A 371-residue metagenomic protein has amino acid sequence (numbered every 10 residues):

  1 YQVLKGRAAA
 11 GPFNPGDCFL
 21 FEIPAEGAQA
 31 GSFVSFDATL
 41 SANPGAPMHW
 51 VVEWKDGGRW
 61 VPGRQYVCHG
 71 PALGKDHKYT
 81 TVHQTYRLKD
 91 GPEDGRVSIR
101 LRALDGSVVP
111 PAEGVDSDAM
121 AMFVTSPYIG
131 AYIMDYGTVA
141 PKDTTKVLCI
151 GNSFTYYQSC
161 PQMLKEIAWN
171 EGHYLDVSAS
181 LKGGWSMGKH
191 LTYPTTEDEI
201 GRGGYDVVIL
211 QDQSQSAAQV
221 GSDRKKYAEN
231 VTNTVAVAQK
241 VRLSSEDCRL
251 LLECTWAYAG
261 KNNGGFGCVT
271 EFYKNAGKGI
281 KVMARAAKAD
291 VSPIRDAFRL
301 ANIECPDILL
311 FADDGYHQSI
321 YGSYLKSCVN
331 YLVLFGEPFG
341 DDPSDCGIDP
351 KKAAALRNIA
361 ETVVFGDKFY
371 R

Functional and structural regions predicted by a protein language model:
Y1-S32, F123: Surface-exposed, low-complexity/disordered Ser/Thr/Gly/Pro/Asn-rich loops and linkers
F13, A28-A30, T39-M48, V108: Extended, low-complexity, turn-rich repeat/linker tracts enriched in Gly/Pro/Ser/Thr and Asp/Glu that occur
F36, H49-R59, E199-G201: Short beta-strand segments and strand-loop junctions that repeat across beta-rich extracellular domains
W60, H69-G137: Terminal, low-complexity interaction segments
G130-T145, R371: Low-complexity, Pro/Thr/Ser/Gly/Ala-rich linker/spacer regions in secreted, extracellular modular proteins
P141-D143, L310, H317, S327-R371: Conserved catalytic region of serine esterases and O-acyltransferases that act on ester linkages in lipids
T145-L148, F154-V237: Conserved SGNH/GDSL esterase-like catalytic core that processes O-acyl groups on lipids and polysaccharides
E199-I320, L332: Alpha-helical cap/lid subdomain in secreted, periplasmic, or secretory-pathway luminal O-acyl-processing enzymes
